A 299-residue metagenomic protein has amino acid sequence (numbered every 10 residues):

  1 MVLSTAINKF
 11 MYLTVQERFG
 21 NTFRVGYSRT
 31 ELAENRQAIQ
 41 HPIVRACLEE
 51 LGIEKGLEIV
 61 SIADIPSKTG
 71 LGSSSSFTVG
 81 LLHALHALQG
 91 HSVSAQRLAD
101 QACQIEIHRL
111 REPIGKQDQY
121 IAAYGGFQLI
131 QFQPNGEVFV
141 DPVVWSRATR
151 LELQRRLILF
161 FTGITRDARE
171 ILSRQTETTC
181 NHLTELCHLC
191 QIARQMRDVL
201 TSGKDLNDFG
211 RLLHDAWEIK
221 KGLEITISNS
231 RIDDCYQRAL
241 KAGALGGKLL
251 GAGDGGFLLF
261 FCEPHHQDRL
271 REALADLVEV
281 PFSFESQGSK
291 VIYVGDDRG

Functional and structural regions predicted by a protein language model:
S4-I53, I62, L85-P113, Q117-G247 (+1 more regions): C-terminal nucleotide
I62-L85, G243-L258: Glycine/serine-rich anion-binding loops at beta->alpha junctions that coordinate negatively charged ligand groups
